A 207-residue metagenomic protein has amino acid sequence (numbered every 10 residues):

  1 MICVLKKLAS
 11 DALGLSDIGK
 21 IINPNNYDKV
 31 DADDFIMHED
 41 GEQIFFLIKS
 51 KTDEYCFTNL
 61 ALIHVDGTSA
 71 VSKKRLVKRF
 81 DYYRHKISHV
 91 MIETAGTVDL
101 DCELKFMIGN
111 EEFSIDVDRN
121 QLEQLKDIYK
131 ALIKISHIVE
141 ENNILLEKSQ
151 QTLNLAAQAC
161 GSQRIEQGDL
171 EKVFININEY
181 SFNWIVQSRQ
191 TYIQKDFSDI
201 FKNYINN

Functional and structural regions predicted by a protein language model:
I2-S10, D17, I21-Y27, S72-N207: Acidic, Ser/Thr- and proline-rich intrinsically disordered linker/docking segments of eukaryotic scaffolds
S10-I21, M37-Q43, I63-V65, A70-S72: Short low-complexity stretches enriched in small and charged residues
V30-S50: The phosphoinositide-binding surface of pleckstrin homology
H38, K49, E54, G96-V98 (+1 more regions): A generic structural signal for short, solvent-exposed coil/turn residues that cap or connect secondary-structure
G41, S50-D53, K86, M91-E93: Short small/polar-residue motifs
I48-S72: Conserved beta-hairpin
